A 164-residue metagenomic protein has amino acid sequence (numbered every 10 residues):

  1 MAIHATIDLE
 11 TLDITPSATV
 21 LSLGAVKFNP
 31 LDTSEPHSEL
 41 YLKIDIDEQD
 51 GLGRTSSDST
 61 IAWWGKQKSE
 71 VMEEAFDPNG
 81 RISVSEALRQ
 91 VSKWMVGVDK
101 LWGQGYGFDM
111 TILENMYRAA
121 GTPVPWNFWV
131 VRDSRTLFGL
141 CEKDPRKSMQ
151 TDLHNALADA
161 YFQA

Functional and structural regions predicted by a protein language model:
A2-A5, E10-G103: Conserved non-catalytic scaffold segment of RNase H-like nuclease domains
E10-L12, V26, G105-Y106, T111 (+2 more regions): Anionic group-transfer/hydrolysis microenvironments
D13-T15, F138, A164: Hydrophobic positions within alpha-helical membrane elements
S57-T60, C141-S148: Short, surface-exposed amphipathic charged segments that create phosphate/polyanion-binding patches used for binding
S92-M95, G107-F128: Substrate-recognition/cap helix-loop segment adjacent to the acidic, metal-dependent catalytic center of Asp-based
K100-G107, T111-I112, P145-A164: Acidic, Mg2+-coordinating catalytic module of metal-dependent nucleases/exonucleases that use a two-metal-ion mechanism
P125-P145: Short, flexible loop segments at boundaries between secondary-structure elements
